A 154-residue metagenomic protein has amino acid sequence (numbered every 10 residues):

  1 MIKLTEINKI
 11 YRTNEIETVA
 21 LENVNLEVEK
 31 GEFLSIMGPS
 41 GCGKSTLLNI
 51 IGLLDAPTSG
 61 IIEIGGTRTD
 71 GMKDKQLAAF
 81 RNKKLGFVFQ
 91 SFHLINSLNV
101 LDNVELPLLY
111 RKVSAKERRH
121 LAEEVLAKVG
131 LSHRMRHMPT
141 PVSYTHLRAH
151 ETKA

Functional and structural regions predicted by a protein language model:
M1-R148: ABC family nucleotide-binding domain
A149-A154: A short, hydrophobic C-terminal helix/tail in secreted or cell-surface proteins
